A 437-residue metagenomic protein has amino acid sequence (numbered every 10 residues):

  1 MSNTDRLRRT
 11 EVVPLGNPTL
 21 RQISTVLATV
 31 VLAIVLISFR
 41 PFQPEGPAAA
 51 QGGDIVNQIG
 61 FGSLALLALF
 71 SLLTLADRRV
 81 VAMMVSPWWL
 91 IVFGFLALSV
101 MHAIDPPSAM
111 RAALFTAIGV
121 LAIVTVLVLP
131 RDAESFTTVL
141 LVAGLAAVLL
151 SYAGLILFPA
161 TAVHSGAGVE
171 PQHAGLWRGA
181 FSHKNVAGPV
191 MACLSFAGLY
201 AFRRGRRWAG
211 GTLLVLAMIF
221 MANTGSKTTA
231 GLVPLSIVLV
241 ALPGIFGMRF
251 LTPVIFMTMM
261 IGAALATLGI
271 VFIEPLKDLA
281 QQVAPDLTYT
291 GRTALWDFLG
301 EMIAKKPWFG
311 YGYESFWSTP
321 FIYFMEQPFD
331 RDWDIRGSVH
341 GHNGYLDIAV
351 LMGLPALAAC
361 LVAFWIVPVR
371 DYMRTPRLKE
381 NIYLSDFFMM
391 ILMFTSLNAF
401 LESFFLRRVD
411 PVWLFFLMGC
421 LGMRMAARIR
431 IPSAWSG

Functional and structural regions predicted by a protein language model:
M1-L98, V128-L141, R204, N381 (+1 more regions): Transmembrane signal-anchor hairpin modules in multi-pass inner-membrane enzymes, especially those that act on
N17-I23, L72-P87, A201-T212, M248-M257 (+2 more regions): Membrane-interface helix-loop-helix junctions at transmembrane boundaries of multi-pass membrane enzymes, predominantly
I23, Y152-P159, N223-T224, A241-L287 (+2 more regions): A membrane-periplasm/extracellular boundary helix in multi-pass inner-membrane enzymes that assemble envelope glycans
L64-A65, L96-A97, T137-Q172, G179-I245 (+2 more regions): Alpha-helical transmembrane segments of multi-pass inner-membrane proteins
V85-F93, P106-V128, T138-G144, V148: Aromatic-anchored transmembrane helix interface
V128, R206-A209, L242, L351-S396 (+1 more regions): Hydrophobic transmembrane alpha-helices and their immediate junctions
Q281-D297, K305, F309-M352, D371 (+1 more regions): Long extracytoplasmic/lumenal interhelical loops at the membrane interface of multi-pass membrane proteins
F388-G437: Transmembrane alpha-helices of multi-pass inner-membrane enzymes
